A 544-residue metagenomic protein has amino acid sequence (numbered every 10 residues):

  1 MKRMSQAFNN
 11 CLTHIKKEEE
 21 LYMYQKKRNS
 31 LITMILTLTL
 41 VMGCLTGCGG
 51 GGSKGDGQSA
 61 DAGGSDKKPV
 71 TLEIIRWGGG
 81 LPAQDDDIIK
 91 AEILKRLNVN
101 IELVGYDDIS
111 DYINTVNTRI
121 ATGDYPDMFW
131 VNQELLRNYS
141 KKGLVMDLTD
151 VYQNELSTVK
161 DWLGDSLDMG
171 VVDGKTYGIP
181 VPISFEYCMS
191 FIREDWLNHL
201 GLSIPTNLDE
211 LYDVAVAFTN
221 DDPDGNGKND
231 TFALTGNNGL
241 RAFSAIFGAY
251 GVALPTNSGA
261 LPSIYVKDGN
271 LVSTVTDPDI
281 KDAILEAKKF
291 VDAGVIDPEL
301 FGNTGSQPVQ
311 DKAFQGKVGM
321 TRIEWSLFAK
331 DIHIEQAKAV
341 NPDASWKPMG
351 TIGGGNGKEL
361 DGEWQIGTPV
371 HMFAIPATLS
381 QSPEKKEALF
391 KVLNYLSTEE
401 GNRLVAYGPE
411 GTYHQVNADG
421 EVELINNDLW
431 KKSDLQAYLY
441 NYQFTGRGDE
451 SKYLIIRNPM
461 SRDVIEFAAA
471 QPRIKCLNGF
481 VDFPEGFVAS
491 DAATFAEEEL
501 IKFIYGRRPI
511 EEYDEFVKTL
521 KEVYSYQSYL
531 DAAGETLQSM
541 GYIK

Functional and structural regions predicted by a protein language model:
M1-M4: Methionine residue identity
A7: Basic Arg/Gly/Lys-rich low-complexity intrinsically disordered segments
N10-L12, K16, E20, Y24-Q25 (+3 more regions): Extracytoplasmic/secretory soluble proteins
